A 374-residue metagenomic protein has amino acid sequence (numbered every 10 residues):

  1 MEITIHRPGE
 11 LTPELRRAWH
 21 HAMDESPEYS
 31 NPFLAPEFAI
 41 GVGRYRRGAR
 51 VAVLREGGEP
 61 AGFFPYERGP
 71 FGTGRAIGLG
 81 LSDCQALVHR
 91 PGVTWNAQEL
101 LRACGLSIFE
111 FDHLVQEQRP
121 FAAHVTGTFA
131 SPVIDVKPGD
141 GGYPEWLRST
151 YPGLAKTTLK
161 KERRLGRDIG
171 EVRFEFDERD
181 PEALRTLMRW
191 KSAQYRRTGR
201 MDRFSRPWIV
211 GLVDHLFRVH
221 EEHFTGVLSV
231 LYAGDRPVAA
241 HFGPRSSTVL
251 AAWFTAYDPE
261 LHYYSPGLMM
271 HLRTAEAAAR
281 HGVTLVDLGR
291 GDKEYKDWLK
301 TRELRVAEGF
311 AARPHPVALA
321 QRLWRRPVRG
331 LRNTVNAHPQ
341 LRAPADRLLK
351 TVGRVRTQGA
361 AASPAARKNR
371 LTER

Functional and structural regions predicted by a protein language model:
E2, Q118-S149, S247, V283-P344 (+2 more regions): Active-site/acyl-donor-binding loops of N-acyltransferases
I3-G57, A61-G74, L114-R119, H124-S131 (+2 more regions): A conserved beta-strand-loop-helix scaffold within acyl/acetyltransferase catalytic domains
R47-A49, G105-I108, G226, R280-V283: Short, high-confidence coil segments that cap the C-terminus of an alpha-helix and link into the following beta-strand
R55, S82, W95-L100, R203-Q321: Aromatic (often tryptophan-rich) hydrophobic motifs at membrane interfaces
L79-G105: A gly/proline- and charged-residue-enriched helix-loop-helix capping module
L81, A103-G105, V125-T128, D168 (+1 more regions): A short, structural micro-pattern
R102-R119: ATP-hydrolysis module of ASCE/P-loop NTPase motor domains, specifically the Walker B Asp-Glu catalytic pair
Q358-K368: Non-catalytic, C-terminal membrane-associated alpha-helical segments of glycosyltransferases
